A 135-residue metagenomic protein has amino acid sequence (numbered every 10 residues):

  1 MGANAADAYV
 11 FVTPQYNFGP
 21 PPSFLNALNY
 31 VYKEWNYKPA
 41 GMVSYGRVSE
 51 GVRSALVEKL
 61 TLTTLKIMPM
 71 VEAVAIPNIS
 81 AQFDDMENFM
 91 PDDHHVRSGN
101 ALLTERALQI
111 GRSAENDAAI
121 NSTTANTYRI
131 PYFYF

Functional and structural regions predicted by a protein language model:
M1-M68: Helix-loop-strand module that forms the ligand-binding subsite of alpha/beta enzymes
M70-F135: Glycine-rich phosphate/pyrophosphate-binding loop and the adjoining helix
